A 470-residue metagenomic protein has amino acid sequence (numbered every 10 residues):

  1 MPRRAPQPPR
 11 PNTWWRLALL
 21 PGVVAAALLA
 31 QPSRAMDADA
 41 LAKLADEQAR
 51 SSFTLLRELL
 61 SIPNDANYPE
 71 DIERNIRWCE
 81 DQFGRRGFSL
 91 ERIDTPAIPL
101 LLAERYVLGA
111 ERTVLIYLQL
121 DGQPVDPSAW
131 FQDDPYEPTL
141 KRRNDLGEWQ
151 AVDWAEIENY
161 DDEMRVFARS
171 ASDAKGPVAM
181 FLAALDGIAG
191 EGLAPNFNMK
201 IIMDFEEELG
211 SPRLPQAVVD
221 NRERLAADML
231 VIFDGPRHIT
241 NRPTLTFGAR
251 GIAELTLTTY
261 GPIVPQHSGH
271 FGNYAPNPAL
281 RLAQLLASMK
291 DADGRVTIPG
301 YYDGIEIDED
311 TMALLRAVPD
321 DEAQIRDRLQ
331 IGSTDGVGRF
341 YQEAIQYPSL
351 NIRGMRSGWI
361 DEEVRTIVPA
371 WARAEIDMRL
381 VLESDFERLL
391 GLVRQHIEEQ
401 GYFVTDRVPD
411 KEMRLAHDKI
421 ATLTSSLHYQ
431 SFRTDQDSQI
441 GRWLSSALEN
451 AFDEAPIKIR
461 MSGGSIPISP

Functional and structural regions predicted by a protein language model:
P2-L20: Bacterial N-terminal signal peptides that target proteins for export
A18-L28: Bacterial N-terminal signal peptides
Q31-A35: Sec/Tat signal peptide C-region and signal peptidase I cleavage site
M36, H238, E254-T256, Y260-P470: Metal-dependent amide/peptide-bond hydrolase catalytic core, centered on the "pita-bread" metallohydrolase fold
M36-R169, V178, G190-F197, I376: Acidic/His- and Gly-rich active-site-bordering loop/insert found across diverse amide/peptide-bond hydrolases
I93-T95, S170-A174, K458-S465: Active-site nucleophile and cofactor-binding loops and adjacent substrate-binding regions of central metabolic enzymes
D133, N196, A226, T240 (+3 more regions): Short, solvent-exposed loop/turn segments at the edges of secondary structure
D161-G248, D320: Acidic/histidine-rich catalytic neighborhood of metal-dependent amide-processing enzymes
